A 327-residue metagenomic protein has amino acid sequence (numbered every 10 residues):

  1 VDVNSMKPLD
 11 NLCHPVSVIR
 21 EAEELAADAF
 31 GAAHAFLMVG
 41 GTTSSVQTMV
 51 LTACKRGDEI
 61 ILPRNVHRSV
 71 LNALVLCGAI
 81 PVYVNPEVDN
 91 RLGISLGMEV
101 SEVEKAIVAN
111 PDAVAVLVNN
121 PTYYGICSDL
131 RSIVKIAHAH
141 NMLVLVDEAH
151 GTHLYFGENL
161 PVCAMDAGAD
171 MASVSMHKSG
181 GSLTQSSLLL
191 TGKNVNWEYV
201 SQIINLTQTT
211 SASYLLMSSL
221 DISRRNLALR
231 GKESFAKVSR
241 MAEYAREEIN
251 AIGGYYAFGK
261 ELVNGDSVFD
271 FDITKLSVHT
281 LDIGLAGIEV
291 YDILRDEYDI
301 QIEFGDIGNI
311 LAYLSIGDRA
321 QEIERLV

Functional and structural regions predicted by a protein language model:
D2-G41: Conserved N-terminal alpha-helix of the aminotransferase class I/II PLP-enzyme fold
H34-I60, N72-A73: Conserved beta-loop-alpha segment that forms the PLP phosphate-binding cup at the N-terminus of a helix
G57-V118: PLP-dependent aminotransferase-like
P81, V144-L145, I302: Hydrophobic beta-strand scaffold residues
L92-H153: Active-site phosphate-binding strand-loop segment of PLP-dependent enzymes
C163-Q202, Q208-S219: Active-site PLP attachment segment
S223-R246, E322: Structural signature of PLP-dependent enzymes
Y244-V327: Conserved C-terminal alpha-helix-loop-beta "cap" of PLP-dependent enzymes that closes/shapes the active-site mouth
